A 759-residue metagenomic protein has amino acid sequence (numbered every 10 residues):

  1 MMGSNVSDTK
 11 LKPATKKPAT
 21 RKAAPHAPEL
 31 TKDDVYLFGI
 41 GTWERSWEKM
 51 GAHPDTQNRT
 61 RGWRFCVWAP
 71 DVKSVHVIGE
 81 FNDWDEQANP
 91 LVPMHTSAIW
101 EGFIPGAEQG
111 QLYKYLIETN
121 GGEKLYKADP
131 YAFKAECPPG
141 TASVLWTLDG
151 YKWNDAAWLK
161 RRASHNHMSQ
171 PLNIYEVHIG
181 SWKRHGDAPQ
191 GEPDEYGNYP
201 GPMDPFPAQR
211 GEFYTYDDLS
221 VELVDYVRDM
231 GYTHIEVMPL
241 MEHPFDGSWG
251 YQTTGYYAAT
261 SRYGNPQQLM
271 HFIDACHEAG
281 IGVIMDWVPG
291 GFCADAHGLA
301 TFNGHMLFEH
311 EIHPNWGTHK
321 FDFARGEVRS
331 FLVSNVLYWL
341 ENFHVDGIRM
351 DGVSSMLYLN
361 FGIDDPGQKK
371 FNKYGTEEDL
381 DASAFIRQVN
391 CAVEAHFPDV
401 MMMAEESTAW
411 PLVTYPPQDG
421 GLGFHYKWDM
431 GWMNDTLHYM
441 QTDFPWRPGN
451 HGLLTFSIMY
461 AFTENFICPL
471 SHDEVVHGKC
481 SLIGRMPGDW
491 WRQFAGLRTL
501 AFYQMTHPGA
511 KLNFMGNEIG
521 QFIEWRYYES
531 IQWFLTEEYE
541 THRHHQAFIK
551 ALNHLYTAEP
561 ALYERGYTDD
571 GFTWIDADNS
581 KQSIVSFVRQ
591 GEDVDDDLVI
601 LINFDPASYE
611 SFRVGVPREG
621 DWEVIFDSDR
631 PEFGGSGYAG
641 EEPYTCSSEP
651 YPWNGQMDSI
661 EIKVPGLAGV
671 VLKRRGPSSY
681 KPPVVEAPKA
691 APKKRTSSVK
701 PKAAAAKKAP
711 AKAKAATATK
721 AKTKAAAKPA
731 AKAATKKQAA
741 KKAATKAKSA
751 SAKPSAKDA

Functional and structural regions predicted by a protein language model:
M2-N173, Q190, Y196, V221-V227 (+7 more regions): Carbohydrate-interacting/catalytic domains
A69-D71, H95, G106, H178-K183 (+8 more regions): Short, flexible loop/turn elements at secondary-structure junctions
E123-L125, K183-H185, H243-D246, G291-D295 (+8 more regions): Short catalytic/ligand-binding loop motif for oxyanion handling, primarily in non-cytosolic enzymes, centered on
E136, A156-S169, H178-E377, I662: Substrate-binding/active-site clefts of carbohydrate-active enzymes
T215-L219, N265-Q268, E327-L332, E378-F385 (+4 more regions): Soluble or luminal CAZymes and related metallo-dependent hydrolases
Y256, T260-G264, F323, Y374-E378 (+3 more regions): Short, contiguous acidic/charged loop-to-helix segments that flank catalytic cores in large enzymes
H344-D346, F361-E529, T557-V614, R618-D629 (+2 more regions): Conserved alpha/beta catalytic core and glycan-binding cleft of carbohydrate-active enzymes
